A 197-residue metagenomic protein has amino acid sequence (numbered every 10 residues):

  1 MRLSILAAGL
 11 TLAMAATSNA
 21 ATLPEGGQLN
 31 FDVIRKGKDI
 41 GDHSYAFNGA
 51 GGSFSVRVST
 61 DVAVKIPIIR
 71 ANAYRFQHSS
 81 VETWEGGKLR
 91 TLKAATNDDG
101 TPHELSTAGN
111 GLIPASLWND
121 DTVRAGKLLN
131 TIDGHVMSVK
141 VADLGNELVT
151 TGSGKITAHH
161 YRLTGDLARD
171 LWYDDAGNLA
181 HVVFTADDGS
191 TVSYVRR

Functional and structural regions predicted by a protein language model:
S4-A15: Bacterial N-terminal signal peptides
A20-R197: Acidic, serine/threonine-rich low-complexity disordered tracts
